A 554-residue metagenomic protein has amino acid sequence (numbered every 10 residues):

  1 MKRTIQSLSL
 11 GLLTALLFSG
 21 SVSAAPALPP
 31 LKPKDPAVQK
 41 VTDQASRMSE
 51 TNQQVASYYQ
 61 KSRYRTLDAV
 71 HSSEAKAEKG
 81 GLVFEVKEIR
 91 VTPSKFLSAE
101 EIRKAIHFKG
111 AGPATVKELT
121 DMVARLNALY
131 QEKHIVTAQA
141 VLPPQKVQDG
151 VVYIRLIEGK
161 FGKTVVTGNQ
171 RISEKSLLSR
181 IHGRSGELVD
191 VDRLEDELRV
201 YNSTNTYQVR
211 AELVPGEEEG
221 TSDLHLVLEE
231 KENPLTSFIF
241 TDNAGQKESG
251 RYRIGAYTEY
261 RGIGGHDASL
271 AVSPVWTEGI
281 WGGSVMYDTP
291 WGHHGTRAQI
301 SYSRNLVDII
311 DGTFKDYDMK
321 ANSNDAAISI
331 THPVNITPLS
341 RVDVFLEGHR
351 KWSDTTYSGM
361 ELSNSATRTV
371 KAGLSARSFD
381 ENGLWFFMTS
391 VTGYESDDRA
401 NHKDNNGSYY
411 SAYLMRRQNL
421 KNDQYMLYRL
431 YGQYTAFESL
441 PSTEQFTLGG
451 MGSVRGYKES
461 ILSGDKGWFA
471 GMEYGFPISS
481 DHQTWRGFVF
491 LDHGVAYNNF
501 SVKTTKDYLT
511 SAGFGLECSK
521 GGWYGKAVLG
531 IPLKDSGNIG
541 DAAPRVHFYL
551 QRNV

Functional and structural regions predicted by a protein language model:
M1-L10: Bacterial N-terminal signal peptides that target proteins for export
S9-S19: Bacterial N-terminal signal peptides
A25-N243, S273-G282, L430: Periplasmic polypeptide-binding modules associated with outer-membrane biogenesis and secretion
S94, A244-Q246, R261, G265 (+8 more regions): Sequence/structural signature of outer-membrane beta-barrel proteins
R171-E174, V191-G383, D541-N553: Gram-negative/organellar outer-membrane beta-barrel architecture
L213, I239-N243, A256, V272-W276 (+9 more regions): Transmembrane beta-barrel strands of outer-membrane/channel proteins
D354-W485, F490-H493, Y497-N499, N538-G540 (+1 more regions): C-terminal outer-membrane beta-barrel translocator/porin domains of Gram-negative envelope proteins and their
S519-V554: Predominantly the C-terminal beta-signal and adjacent terminal strand-loop region of outer-membrane beta-barrel
